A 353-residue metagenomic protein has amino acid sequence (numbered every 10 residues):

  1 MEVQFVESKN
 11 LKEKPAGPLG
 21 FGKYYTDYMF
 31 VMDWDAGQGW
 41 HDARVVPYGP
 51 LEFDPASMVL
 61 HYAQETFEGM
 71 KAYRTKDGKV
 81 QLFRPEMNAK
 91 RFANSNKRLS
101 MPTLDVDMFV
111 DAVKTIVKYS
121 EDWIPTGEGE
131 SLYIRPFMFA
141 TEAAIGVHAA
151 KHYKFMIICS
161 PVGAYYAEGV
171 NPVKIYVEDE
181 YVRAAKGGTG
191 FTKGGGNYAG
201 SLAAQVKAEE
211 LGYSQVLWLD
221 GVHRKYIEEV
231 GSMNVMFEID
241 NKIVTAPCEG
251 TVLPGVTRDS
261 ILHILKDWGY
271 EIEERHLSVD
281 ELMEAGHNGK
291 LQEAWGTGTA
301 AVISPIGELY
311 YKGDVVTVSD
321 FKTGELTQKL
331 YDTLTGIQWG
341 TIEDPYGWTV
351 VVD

Functional and structural regions predicted by a protein language model:
M1-D54, L60: Intrinsically disordered, low-complexity, positively charged segments
M1-P15, Y24-T26, G163, A167 (+2 more regions): Conserved catalytic-core subdomain
P18, P85-A89, A93-L211, L326: Extended Lys/Arg-rich, glycine-bearing segments that form polyanion-binding/interaction patches within enzyme domains
K23-V31, V45, M58, P172-L219 (+1 more regions): Active-site-adjacent loop/helix segments that line or gate small-molecule/cofactor pockets in enzymes
D33-W40, T66, Y73-G78, P85 (+6 more regions): Short acidic-glycine loop/turn motifs at beta-strand connectors
D54-K71, A300-S304: Conserved phosphate/anionic-ligand binding catalytic regions in large, soluble enzymes, centered on
V106-D107, W123-S131, V216-L219, G269-D280 (+1 more regions): Flexible, glycine/charged-enriched surface loops at secondary-structure junctions
